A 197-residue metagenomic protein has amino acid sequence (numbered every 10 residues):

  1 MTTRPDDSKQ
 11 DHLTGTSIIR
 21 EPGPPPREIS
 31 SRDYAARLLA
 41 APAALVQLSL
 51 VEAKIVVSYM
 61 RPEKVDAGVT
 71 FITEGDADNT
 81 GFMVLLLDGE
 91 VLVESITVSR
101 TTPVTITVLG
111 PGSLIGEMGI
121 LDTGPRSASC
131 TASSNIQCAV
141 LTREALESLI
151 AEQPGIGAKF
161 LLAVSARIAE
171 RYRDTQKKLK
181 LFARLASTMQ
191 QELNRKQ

Functional and structural regions predicted by a protein language model:
M1-Q197: Cytosolic regulatory regions built on CNB/CRP/Popeye-like sensor folds
